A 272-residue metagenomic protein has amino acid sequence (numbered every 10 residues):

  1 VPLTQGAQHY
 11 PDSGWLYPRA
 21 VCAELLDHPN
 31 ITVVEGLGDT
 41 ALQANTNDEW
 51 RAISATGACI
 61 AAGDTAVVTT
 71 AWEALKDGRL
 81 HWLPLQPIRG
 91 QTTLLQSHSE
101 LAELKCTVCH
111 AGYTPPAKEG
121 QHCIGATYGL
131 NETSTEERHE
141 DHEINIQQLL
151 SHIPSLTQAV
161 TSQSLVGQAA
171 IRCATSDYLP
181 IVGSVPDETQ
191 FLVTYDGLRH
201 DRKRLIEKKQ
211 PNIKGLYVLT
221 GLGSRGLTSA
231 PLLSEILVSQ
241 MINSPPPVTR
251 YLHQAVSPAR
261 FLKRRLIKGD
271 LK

Functional and structural regions predicted by a protein language model:
V1-E35, L42-R51, S184-P186, F191-G197: Flavin (FAD/FMN) cofactor-binding and adjacent substrate-gating region of FAD-dependent oxidoreductase domains
V1-Q5, C106, S244-Y251: A short alpha-helix-loop-beta-strand transition element characteristic of N-terminal alpha/beta dinucleotide-binding
Q8, V34, V67, Y217-L219: Hydrophobic/aromatic beta-strand patches that form the interior of the parallel beta-sheet core in alpha/beta enzyme
H9-D27, A71-W72, D141-Q148, G226 (+1 more regions): Mid-domain beta-loop-alpha active-site segment that forms a flexible, acidic cofactor/metal-binding surface
P29, A62, V67, I153 (+1 more regions): Short, hydrophobic alpha-helical segments
T40-A44, Y113-P116, V182: A structural signal for short hydrophobic beta-strand segments in well-ordered beta-sheet cores
S54-S176: Flavin-dependent oxidoreductases
T161-K272: C-terminal catalytic lobe of FAD-dependent flavoproteins
